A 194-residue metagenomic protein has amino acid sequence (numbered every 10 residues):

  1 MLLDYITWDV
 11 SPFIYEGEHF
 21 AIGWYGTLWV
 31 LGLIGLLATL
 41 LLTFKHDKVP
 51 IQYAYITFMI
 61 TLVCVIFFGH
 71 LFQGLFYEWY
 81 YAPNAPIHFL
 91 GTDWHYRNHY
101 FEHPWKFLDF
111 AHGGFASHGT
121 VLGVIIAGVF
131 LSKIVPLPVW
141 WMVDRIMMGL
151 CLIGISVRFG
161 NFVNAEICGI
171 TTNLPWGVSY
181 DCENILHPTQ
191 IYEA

Functional and structural regions predicted by a protein language model:
M1-A194: A feature for loop-to-transmembrane-helix boundaries and adjacent hydrophobic helices in multi-pass integral membrane
